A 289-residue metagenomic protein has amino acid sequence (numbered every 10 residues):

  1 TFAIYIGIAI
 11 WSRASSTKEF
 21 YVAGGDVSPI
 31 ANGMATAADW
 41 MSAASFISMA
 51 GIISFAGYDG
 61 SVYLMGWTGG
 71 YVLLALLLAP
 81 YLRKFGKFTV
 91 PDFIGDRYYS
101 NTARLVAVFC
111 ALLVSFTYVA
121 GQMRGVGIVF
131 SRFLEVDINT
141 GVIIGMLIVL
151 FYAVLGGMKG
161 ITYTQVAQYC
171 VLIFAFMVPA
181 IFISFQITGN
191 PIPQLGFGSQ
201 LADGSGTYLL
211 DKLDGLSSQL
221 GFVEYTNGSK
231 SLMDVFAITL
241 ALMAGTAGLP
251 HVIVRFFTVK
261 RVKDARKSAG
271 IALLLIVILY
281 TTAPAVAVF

Functional and structural regions predicted by a protein language model:
T1-F46, A153-G156, A175: Membrane-interface "cap" regions at the ends of multi-pass membrane proteins
F2, D39-W40, W67-Y71, A111-L112 (+4 more regions): Residue-level recognition of pore/gate-forming positions within transmembrane alpha-helices of multi-pass
A3-F20, L77-P91, M123, F151 (+4 more regions): Juxtamembrane interface elements at the cytosolic ends of transmembrane helices in multi-pass membrane proteins
R13-A14, A44-D59, Y118-V129, Y152-K159 (+1 more regions): Transmembrane helix-loop junctions in multi-pass membrane proteins
V22-W40, G60, F85-T117, K260-V262 (+1 more regions): Transmembrane-helix boundary/entry motifs in multi-pass membrane transporters
G25-V27, A31, S48-V62, G95 (+2 more regions): Loop-to-helix junctions at membrane interfaces in multi-pass transport proteins
S61-G156, D211, L220-G221, A241-G245: Helix-loop-helix module between adjacent transmembrane segments
V129-N190: The structured alpha-helical core of multi-pass membrane proteins
